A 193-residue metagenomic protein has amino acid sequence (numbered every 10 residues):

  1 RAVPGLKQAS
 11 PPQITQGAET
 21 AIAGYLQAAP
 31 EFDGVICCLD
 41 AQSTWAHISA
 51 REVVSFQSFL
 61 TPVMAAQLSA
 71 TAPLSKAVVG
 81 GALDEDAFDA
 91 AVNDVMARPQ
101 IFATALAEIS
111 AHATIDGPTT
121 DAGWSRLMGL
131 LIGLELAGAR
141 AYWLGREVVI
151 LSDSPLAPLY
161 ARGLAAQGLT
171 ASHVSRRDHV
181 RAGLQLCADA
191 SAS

Functional and structural regions predicted by a protein language model:
R1: Active-site phosphate-binding/coordination module
G5-V35, Q42-V95: Glycine-rich phosphate-binding loop plus the immediately following alpha-helix
Q16-T20, F59, V63, I101 (+4 more regions): Conserved active-site and cofactor/substrate-binding residues in soluble primary-metabolism enzymes
G34-C38, V149-I150: Short glycine-aspartate micro-motif
A97-L136: Adenine-nucleotide phosphate-binding core of ATP-dependent small-molecule kinases
L130, V174-S193: Glycine-rich phosphate-binding/hydrolytic loop that grips phosphoryl groups
L136-L144: Phosphate/pyrophosphate-binding loops at sites that engage ATP/ADP/AMP, CoA/4′-phosphopantetheine, polyphosphate
G145-G163: Glycine-rich phosphate-binding loops at beta-strand->alpha-helix junctions
